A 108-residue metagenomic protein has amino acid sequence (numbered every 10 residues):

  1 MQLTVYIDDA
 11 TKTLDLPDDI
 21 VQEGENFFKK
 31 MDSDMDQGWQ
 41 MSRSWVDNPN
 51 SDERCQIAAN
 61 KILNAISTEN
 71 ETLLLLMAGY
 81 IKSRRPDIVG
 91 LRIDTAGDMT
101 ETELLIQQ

Functional and structural regions predicted by a protein language model:
M1-K29: Long, charge-rich, low-complexity intrinsically disordered regions
I20-Q22, K29-S33, G90, L105-Q108: General N-terminal targeting signals
E23-Q56: An N-terminal amphipathic alpha-helical segment
F28, D32-M35, I66-N70, R85: Generic secondary-structure transition motif, activating predominantly at the C-termini of alpha-helices
Q56-L76: Mid-chain, well-packed structural core segment of small domains
T72-Q108: Short, compact, well-ordered microdomains
